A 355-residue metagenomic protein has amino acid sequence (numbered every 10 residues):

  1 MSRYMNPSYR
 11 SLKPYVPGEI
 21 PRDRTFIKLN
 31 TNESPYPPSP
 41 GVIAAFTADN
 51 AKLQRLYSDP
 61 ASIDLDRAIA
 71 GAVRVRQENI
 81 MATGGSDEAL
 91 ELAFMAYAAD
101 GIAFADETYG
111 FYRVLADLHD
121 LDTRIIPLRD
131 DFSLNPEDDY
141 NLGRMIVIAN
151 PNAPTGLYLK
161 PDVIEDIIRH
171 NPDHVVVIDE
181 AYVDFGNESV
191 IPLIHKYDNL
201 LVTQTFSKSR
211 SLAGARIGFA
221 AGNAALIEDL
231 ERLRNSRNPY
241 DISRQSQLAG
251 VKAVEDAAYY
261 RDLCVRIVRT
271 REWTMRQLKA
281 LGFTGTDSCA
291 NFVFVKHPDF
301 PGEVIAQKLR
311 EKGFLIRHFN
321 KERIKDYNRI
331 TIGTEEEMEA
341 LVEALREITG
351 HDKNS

Functional and structural regions predicted by a protein language model:
M1-L56, L142: N-terminal "arm"/small-domain region of PLP-dependent enzymes with the aminotransferase-like
A61, N199-K279, F283-T286: PLP-dependent aminotransferase class I/II
I63-G101, H119, D299: Phosphate-binding glycine-rich loop
R76-I80, G101, E180, D198-N199 (+1 more regions): Short acidic capping loops at alpha-helix termini that bridge into adjacent secondary structure
M95-A149: PLP-dependent aminotransferase-like
L128-D184: Active-site phosphate-binding strand-loop segment of PLP-dependent enzymes
D162, K308-K312, R317, K321-S355: PLP-dependent enzyme catalytic core of the Aspartate aminotransferase-like
V268, A280-K312, N328: Conserved PLP-binding catalytic core of the aspartate aminotransferase-like
